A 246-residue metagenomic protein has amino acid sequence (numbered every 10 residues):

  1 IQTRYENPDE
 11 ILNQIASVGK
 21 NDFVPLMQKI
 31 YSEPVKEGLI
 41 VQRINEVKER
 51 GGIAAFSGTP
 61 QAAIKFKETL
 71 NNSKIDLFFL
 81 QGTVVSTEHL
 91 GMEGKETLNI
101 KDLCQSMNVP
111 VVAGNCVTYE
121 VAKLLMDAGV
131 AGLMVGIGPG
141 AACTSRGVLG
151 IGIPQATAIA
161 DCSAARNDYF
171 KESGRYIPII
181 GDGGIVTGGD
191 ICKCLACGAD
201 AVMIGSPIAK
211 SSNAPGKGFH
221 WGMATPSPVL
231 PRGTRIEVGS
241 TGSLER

Functional and structural regions predicted by a protein language model:
I1-E172, P178, I208-S211: Active-site entrance/lid segments in N-terminal catalytic domains of soluble metabolic enzymes
G140-G181, I185-R246: Conserved active-site-proximal phosphate/metal-binding subdomains
